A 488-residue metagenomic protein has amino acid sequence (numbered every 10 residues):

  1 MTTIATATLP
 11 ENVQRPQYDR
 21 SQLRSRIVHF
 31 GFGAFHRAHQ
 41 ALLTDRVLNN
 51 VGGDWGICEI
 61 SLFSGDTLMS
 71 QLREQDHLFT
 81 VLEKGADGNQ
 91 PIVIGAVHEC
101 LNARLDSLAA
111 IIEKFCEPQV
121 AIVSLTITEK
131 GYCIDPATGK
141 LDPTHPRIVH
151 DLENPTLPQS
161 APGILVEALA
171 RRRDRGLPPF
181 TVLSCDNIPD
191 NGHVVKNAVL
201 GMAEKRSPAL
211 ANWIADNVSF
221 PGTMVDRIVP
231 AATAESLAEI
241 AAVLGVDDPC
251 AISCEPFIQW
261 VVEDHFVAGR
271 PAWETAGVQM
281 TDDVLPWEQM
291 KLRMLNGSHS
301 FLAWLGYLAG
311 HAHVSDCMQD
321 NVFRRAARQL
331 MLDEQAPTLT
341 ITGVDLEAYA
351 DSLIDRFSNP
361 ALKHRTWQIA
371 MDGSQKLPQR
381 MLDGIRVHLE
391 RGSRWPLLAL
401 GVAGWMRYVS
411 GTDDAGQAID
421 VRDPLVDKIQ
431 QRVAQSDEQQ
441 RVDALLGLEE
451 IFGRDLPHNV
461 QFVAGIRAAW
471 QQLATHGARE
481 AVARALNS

Functional and structural regions predicted by a protein language model:
M1-S488: Substrate/ligand-engaging "lid" and interaction regions
